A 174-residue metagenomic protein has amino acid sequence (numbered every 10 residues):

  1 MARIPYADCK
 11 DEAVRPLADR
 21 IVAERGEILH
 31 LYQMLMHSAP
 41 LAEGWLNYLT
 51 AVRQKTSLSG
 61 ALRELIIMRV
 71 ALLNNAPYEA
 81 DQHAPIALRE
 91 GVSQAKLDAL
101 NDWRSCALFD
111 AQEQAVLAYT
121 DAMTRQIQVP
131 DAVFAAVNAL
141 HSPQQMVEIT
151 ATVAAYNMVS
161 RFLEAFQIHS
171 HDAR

Functional and structural regions predicted by a protein language model:
M1-R174: Hydrophobic alpha-helical segments
